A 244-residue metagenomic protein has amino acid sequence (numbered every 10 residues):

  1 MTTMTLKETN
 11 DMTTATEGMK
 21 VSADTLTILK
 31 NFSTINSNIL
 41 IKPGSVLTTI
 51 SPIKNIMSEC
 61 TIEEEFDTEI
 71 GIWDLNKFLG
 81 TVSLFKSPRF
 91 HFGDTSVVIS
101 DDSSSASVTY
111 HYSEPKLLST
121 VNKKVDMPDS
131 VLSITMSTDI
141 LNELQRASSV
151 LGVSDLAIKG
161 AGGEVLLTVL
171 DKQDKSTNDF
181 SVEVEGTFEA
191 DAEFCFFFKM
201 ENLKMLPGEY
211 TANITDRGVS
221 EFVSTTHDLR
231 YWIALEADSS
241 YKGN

Functional and structural regions predicted by a protein language model:
T2-H111, S130-N244: DNA polymerase processivity clamps
S113-P115: Soluble, acidic/polar mature domains that operate outside membranes
L117-I134: Long, charge-dense
